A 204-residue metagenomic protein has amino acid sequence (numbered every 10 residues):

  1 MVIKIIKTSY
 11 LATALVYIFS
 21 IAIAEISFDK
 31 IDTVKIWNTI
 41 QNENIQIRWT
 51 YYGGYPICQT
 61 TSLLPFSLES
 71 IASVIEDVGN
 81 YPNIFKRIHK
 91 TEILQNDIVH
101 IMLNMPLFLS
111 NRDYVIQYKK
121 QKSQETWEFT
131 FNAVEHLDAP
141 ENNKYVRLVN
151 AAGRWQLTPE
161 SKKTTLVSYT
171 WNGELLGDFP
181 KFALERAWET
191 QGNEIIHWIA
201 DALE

Functional and structural regions predicted by a protein language model:
V2-T13: Bacterial N-terminal signal peptides that target proteins for export
I18-F19: N-terminal signal peptide c-region/cleavage motif recognized by signal peptidases
I23-N96: Hydrophobic ligand-binding cavity/cleft-lining segments
E25-I26, W37-T39, D113-S161: Hydrophobic-ligand binding "helix-grip"
R48-W49, V99-P106, F131-A133: Short beta-strand segments that buttress and anchor functional surface loops
I71-A72, Y81, Y118, V167-Y169: Hydrophobic pocket/interface hotspot
D77-I116, K120-K122: Mid-length scaffold segments of soluble, non-membrane domains
P140-R147, G173-E194: A short acidic/glycine-rich loop-to-helix N-cap element
